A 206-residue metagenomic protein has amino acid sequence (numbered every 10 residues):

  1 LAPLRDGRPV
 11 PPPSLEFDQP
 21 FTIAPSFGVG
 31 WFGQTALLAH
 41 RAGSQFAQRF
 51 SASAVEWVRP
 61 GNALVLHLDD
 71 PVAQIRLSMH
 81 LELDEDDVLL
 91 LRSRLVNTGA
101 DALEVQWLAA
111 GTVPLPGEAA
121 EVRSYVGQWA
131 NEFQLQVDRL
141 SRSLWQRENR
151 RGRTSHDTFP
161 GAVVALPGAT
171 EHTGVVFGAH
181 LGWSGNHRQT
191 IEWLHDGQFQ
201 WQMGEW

Functional and structural regions predicted by a protein language model:
L1-W206: Polysaccharide-binding surfaces and accessory modules of carbohydrate-active proteins
